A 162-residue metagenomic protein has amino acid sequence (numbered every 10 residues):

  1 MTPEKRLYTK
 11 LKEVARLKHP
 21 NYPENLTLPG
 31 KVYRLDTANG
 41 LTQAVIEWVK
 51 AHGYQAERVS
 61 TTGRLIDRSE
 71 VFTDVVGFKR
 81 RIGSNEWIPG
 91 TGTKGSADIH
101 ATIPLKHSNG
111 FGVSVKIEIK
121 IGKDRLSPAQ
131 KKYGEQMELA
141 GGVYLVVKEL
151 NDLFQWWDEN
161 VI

Functional and structural regions predicted by a protein language model:
M1-I162: Catalytic phosphate/metal-binding cores of nucleic-acid and nucleotide-processing enzymes, i.e., regions that mediate
